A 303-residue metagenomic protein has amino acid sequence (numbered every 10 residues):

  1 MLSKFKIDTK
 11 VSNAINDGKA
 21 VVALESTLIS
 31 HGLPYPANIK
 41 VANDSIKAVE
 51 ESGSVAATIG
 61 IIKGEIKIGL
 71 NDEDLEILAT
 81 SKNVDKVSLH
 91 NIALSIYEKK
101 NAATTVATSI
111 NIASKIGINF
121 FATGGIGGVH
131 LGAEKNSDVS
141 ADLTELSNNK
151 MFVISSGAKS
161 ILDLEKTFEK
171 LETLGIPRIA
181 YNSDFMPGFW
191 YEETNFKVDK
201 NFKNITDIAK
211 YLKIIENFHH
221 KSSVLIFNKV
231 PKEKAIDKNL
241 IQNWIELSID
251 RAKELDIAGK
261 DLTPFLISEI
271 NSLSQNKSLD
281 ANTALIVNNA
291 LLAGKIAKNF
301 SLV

Functional and structural regions predicted by a protein language model:
M1-G18: N- or domain-start disorder-to-order transition segments that initiate the globular core
N13-N16, V21-V22, I112-K115, F120-A122 (+5 more regions): Solvent-exposed alpha-helices and their adjacent loops that cap or buttress functional pockets in soluble metabolic
V22-L24, A56-I61, A102, F120-G125 (+5 more regions): General beta-strand structural signal in soluble alpha/beta enzymes
S26, H31-L33, N38-S95, N217-E233 (+1 more regions): Glycine-rich nucleotide/cofactor/substrate-binding loop typically near the N-terminus or early in the first domain
L70-K150: Divalent-metal (Mg2+/Mn2+/Ca2+)-assisted nucleotide/phosphate chemistry catalytic cores
T105-V106, E134-S147, M151-E172, I205-K210: Active-site glycine-rich loop that binds ribose-phosphate moieties when present
Y191-N217: Anionic-ligand binding region
S222-L285: A C-terminal functional module that forms or caps the active site or interfaces directly with catalytic machinery
